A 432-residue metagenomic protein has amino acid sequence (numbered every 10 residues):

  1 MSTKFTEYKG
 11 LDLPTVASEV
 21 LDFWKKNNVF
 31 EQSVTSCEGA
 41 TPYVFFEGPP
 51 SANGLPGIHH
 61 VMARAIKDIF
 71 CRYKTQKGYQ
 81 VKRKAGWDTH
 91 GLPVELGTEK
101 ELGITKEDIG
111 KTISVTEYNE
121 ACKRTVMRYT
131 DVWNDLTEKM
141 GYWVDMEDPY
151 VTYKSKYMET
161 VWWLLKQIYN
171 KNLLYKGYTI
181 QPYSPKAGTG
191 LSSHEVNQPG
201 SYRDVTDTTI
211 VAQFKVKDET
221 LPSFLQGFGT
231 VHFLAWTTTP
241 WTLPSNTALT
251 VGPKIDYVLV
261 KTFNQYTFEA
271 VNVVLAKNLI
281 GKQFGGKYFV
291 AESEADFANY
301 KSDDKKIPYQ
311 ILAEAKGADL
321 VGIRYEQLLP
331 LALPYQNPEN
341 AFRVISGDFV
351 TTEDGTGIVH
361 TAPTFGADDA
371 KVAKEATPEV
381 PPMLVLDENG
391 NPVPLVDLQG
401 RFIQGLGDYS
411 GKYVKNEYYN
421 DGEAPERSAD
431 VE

Functional and structural regions predicted by a protein language model:
S2-Y266, A362-E375, E379-S410: N-terminal, positively charged nucleic-acid-binding surface of large information/translation enzymes
K9, E38, T189, Q226-F228 (+7 more regions): Feature targets compositionally biased, intrinsically disordered low-complexity regions with long contiguous runs
E19, K215, N272-V273, D430: Detector for intrinsically disordered, low-structure N-terminal pre-sequences
I255, F263-N389, P394-G405: Catalytic alpha/beta core of large soluble enzyme barrels
I403, G422-P425: Intrinsically disordered, low-complexity regulatory segments
K415-Y418: Long, charge-rich C-terminal accessory regions
E426-E432: Phosphate/diphosphate-binding loops
